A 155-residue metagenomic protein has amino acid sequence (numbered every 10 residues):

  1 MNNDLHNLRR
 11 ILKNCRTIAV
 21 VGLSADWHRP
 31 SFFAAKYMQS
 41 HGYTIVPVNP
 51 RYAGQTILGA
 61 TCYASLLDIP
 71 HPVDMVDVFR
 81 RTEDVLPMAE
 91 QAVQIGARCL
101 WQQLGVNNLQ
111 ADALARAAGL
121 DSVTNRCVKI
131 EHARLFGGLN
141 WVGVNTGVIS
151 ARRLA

Functional and structural regions predicted by a protein language model:
M1-D4, Q55-H71, D77-L86: Glycine-rich, highly charged phosphate/nucleotide-binding loops
D26-R29, K36-T56: NAD(P)-binding Rossmann-fold cofactor-contacting core
H41-Y43, I95-L100, A118-L120: A short helix->loop->beta-strand "cap" motif at the edges of active sites that frequently abuts
P70-N107: Mid-chain, well-packed structural core segment of small domains
L104-K129: Rossmann-fold NAD(P)-binding glycine/threonine-rich loop
E131-A155: A charged, well-structured terminal subsegment
